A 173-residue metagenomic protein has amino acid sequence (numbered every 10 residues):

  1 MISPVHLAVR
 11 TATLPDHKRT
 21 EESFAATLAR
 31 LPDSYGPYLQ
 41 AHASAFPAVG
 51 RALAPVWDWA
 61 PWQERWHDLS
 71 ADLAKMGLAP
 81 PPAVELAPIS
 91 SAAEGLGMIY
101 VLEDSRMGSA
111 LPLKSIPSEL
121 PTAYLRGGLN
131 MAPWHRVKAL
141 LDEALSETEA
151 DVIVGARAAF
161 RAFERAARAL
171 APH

Functional and structural regions predicted by a protein language model:
M1-H173: Metal- and O2-centered redox machinery and metal/ROS homeostasis
